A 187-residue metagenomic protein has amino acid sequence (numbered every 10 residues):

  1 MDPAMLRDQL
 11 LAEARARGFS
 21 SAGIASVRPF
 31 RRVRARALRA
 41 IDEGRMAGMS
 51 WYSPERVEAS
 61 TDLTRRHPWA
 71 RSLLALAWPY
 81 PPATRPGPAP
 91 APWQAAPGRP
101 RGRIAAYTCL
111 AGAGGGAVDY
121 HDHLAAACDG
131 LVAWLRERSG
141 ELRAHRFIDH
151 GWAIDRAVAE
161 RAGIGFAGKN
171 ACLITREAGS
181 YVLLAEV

Functional and structural regions predicted by a protein language model:
M1-E186: Auxiliary alpha/beta "docking" domains used to position bulky ligands
